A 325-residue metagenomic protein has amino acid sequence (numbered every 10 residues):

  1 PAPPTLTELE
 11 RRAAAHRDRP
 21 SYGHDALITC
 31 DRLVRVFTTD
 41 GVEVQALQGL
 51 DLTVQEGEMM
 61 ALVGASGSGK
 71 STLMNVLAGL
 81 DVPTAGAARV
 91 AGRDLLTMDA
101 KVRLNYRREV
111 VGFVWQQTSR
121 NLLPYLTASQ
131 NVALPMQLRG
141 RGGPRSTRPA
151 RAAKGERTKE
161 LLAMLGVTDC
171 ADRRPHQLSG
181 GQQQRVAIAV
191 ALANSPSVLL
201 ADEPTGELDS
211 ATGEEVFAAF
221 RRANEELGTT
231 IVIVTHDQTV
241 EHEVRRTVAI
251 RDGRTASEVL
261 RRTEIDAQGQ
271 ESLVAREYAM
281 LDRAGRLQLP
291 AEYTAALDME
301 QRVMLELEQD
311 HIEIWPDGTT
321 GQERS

Functional and structural regions predicted by a protein language model:
G41-V44, L95-G112, P149-R151: ABC ATPase NBD coupling module
V63-A65: The feature captures the beta-strand-to-loop junction immediately N-terminal to the Walker
A78: Helix-to-loop junction immediately C-terminal to a conserved catalytic motif
G86-D94: Conserved ABC transporter NBD signature motif
R108, R173-H176, N194: Conserved signature/switch motifs of ABC ATPase nucleotide-binding domains
Y125-L134: Short coil-to-helix segment of the ABC ATPase nucleotide-binding domain corresponding to the Q-loop/switch region
V167, A171, A191-L192: ABC ATPase C-loop
L199-D202: Catalytic Walker B motif of ABC-type/P-loop ATPase nucleotide-binding domains
